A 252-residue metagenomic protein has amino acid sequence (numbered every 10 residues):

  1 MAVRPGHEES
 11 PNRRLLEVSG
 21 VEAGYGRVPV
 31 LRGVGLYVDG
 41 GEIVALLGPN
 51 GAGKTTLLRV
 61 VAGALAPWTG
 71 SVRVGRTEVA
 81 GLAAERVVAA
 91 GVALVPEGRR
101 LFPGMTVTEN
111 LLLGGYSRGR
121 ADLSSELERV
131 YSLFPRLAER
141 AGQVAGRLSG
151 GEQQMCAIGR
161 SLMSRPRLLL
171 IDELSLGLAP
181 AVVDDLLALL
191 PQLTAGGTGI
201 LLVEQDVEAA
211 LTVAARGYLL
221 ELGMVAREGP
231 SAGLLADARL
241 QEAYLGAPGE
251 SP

Functional and structural regions predicted by a protein language model:
G26, P67, L82, V107-S125 (+4 more regions): ABC-type ATPase nucleotide-binding domains, specifically the catalytic core motifs of the NBD
L47-P49: The feature captures the beta-strand-to-loop junction immediately N-terminal to the Walker
A62: Helix-to-loop junction immediately C-terminal to a conserved catalytic motif
G70-V79, A90, L123-L127: Conserved ABC transporter NBD signature motif
V144-L148, E152: Conserved ABC ATPase signature
S161-L162: ABC ATPase C-loop
R165: Conserved catalytic motifs of ABC-family nucleotide-binding domains
